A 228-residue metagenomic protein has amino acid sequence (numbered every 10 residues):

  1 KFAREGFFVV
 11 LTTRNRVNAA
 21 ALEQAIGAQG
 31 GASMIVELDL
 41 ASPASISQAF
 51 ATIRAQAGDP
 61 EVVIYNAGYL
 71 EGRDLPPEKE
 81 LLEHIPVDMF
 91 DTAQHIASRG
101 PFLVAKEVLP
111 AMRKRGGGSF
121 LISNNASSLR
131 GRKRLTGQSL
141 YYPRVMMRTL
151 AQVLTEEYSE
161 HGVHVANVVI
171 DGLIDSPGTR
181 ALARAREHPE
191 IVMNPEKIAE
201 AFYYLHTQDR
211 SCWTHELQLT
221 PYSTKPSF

Functional and structural regions predicted by a protein language model:
K1-V10: Canonical Rossmann dinucleotide-binding motif of NAD(H)/NADP(H)-dependent dehydrogenases/reductases, specifically
V17, L38-A49: The beta1-alpha1 cofactor-binding region of Rossmann-like NAD(H)/NADP(H)-dependent oxidoreductases
G31-A32, D59-P60, M112-N125, E160-V163: Active-site loop of short-chain dehydrogenase/reductase
S47, L70-D91: Conserved mid-core segment of classical short-chain dehydrogenase/reductases
I85-M89, A93, S119-M146, Q152 (+1 more regions): Catalytic loop of short-chain dehydrogenase/reductase
A105-K106: A short, exposed helix-loop element centered on a Lys and neighboring polar residues
E160-V169, A181-F228: C-terminal helical subdomain
